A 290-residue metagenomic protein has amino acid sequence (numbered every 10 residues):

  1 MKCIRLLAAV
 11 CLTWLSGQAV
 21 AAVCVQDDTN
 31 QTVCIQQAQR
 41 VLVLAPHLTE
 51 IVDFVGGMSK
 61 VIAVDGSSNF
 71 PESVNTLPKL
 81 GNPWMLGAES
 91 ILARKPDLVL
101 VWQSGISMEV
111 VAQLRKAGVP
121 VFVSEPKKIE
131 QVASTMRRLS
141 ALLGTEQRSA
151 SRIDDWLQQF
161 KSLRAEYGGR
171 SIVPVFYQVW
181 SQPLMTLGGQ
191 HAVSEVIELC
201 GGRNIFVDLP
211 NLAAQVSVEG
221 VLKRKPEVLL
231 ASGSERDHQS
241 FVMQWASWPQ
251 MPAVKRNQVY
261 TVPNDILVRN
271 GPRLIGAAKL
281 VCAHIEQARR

Functional and structural regions predicted by a protein language model:
K2-T49, T145-F176, A283-R290: Bacterial Sec-exported substrate-binding components of ABC uptake systems
Q26-D28, L80-E89, L209-V218: Short helix-initiation/N-cap motifs at beta->coil->alpha
A38, M85-S104, V119, S217-A231: Proline-aspartate-enriched helix->loop->beta-strand connector
R40-R94, L98-Q103, I205: A short, structured surface patch at a secondary-structure boundary
A45, Q103-S104, V179, L209 (+1 more regions): Short secondary-structure boundary segments
D65, Q190-A213, G233, T261: His/Asp/Glu-enriched short active-site or ligand-binding loop at hydrolase and phosphoryl-transfer sites
S67-S73, I106-R138: Flexible loop/hinge segments that line or gate small-molecule binding clefts
L86, Q131-A141, A150, R170 (+2 more regions): Structured C-terminal subdomain patch of bacterial secreted/periplasmic proteins
